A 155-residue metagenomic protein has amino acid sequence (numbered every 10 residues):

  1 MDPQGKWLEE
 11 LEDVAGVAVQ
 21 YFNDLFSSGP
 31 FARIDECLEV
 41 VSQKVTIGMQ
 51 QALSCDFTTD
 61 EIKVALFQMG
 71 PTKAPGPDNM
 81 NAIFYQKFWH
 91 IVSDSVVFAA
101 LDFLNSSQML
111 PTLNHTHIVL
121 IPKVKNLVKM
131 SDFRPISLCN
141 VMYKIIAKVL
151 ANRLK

Functional and structural regions predicted by a protein language model:
M1-S131, I145: Surface-exposed loop/turn segments and immediately adjacent short secondary-structure elements within folded domains
S131-K155: Conserved pre-motif C helix in the palm subdomain of viral-like polymerases
